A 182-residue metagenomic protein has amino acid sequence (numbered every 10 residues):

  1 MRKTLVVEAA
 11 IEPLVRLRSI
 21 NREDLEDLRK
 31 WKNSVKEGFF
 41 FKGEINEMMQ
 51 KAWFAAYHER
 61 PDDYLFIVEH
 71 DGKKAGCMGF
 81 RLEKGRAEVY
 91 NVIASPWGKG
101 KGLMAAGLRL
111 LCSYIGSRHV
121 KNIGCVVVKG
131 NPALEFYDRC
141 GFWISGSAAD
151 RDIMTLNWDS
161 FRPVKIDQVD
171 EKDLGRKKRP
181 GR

Functional and structural regions predicted by a protein language model:
L14-K30: A short beta-loop-alpha structural element at the N-terminal edge of CoA-dependent acyl/N-acetyltransferase catalytic
K36-A55: Conserved GNAT-fold acetyl-CoA-binding loop/helix
A55-I67, G76: A short helix-loop-beta-strand connector motif used in the catalytic cores of GNAT acetyltransferases and, in some
I67, K73-R81, E88: Conserved beta-strand in the GNAT
Y90-K101: A short, internal acetyl-CoA/4′-phosphopantetheine-binding micro-motif in the GNAT/acyltransferase core
G100-Y114, E135, R139: Conserved acetyl-CoA-binding loop-helix of GNAT-fold acetyltransferases
G124-E135, D150-T155: Conserved beta-strand-loop-alpha-helix junction that forms the acyl-donor binding cleft
D138-A148: Conserved acetyl-CoA-binding loop of GNAT-fold acetyltransferases
